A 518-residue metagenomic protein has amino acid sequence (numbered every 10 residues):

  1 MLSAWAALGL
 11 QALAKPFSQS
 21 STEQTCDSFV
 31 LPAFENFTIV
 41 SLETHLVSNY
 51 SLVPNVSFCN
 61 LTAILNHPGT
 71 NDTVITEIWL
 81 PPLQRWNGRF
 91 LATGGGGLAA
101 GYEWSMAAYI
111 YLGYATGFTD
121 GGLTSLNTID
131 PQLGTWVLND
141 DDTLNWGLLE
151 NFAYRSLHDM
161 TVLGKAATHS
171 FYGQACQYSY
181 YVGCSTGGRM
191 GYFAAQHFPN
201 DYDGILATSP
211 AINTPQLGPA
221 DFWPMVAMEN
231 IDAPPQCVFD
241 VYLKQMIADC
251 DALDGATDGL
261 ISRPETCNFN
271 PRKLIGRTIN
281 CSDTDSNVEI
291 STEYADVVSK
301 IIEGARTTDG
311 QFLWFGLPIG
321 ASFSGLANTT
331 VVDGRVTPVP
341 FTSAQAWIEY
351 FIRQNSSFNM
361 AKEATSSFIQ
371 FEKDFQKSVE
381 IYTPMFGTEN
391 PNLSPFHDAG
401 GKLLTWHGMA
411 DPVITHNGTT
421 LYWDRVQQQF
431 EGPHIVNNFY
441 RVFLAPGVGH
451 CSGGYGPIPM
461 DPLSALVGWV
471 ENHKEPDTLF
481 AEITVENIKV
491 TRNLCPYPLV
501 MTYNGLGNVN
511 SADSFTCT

Functional and structural regions predicted by a protein language model:
L8-R89, Y102-S105, I261, N270-F358 (+3 more regions): Catalytic-loop region of hydrolases
I64-T143, R155-H158, S185, Q196 (+3 more regions): N-terminal cap/lid subdomain of alpha/beta-hydrolase-fold enzymes
D72-T76, Y102-A107, N127-G134, Y192-H197 (+7 more regions): Short, solvent-exposed loop/turn and secondary-structure capping segments
G97-G173, P219, A364-F375, T383-M385 (+1 more regions): Cap/lid segment of the alpha/beta-hydrolase catalytic domain
Q174-S185: Alpha/beta-hydrolase fold nucleophile elbow
G183-F193: Glycine-rich nucleophile elbow surrounding the catalytic serine of serine-hydrolase chemistry
F193-A195, N200-R306, L444: A catalytic-pocket lid/entrance helix-loop region that shapes and gates access to the active site across common
D296, T307-P496: C-terminal subdomain of alpha/beta-hydrolase-fold enzymes, centered on the catalytic histidine and its supporting
